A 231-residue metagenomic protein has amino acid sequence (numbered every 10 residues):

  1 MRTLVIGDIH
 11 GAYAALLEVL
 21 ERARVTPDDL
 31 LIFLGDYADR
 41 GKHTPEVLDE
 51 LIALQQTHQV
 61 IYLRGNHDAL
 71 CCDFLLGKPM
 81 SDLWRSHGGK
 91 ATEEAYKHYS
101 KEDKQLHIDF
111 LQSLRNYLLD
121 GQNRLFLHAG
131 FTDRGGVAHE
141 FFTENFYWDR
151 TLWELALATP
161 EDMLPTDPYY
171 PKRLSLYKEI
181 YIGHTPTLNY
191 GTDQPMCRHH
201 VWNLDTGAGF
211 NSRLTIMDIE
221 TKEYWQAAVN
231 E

Functional and structural regions predicted by a protein language model:
M1-E50: N-terminal active-site segment of His-dependent metallophosphoesterases
R2-H10, R124-G130, W202-L204: Active-site-proximal beta-strand elements of phosphoester/diester hydrolases
D8, D36, L51, G65-N66 (+6 more regions): Divalent metal-coordination and catalytic microenvironments
H10-A15, D39-K42, D68-C72, D133 (+3 more regions): Active-site environment of divalent metal-dependent phosphoester hydrolases
D29, V60, R124, V201: Short, conserved active-site loop motifs that form the nucleotide-linked donor/cofactor pocket
R40-Q122, Y147-A158: Active-site neighborhood of divalent metal-dependent phosphoester bond hydrolases
D103-L127, T132, V137-N189: His/acidic metal-ligating clusters that form di-metal
L164-A227: Conserved beta-sheet core of the metallophosphoesterase superfamily
